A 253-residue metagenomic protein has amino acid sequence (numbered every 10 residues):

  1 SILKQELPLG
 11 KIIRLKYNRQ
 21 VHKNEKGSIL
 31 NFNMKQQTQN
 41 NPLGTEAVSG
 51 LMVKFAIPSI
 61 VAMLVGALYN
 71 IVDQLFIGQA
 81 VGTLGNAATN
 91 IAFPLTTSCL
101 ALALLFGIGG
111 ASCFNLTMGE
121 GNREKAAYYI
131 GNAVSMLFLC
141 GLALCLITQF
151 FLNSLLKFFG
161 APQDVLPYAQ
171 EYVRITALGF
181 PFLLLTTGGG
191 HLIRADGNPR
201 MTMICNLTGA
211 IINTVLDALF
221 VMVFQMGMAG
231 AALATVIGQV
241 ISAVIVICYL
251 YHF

Functional and structural regions predicted by a protein language model:
L3, K11-A56, F114-P181, V223-F253: Short alpha-helical transmembrane segments in multi-pass integral membrane proteins
S49-L68, V72, L95-L102, L178 (+1 more regions): Residue-level signal for short hydrophobic patches within transmembrane helices of multi-pass membrane transporters
L68-I71, A80-T83, T117-E120, A195-D196 (+1 more regions): Helix-loop interface residues and adjacent transmembrane-helix termini in multi-pass membrane transporters, primarily
D73, G110, F151-L152, G189 (+2 more regions): Hydrophobic/aromatic residues in alpha-helical transmembrane segments
I77-T97, Q163-Y168, M228-A231: Interfacial/gating helices of multi-pass transporter permease domains
N86-L146, L183-T202: Small-residue-rich hydrophobic transmembrane alpha-helices
S98-A101, N213-D217, A243-I247: Hydrophobic transmembrane alpha-helices of multi-pass small-molecule transporters
E124, L137, L192-A218, A229 (+1 more regions): Alpha-helical transmembrane segments of multi-pass membrane transporters/permeases
